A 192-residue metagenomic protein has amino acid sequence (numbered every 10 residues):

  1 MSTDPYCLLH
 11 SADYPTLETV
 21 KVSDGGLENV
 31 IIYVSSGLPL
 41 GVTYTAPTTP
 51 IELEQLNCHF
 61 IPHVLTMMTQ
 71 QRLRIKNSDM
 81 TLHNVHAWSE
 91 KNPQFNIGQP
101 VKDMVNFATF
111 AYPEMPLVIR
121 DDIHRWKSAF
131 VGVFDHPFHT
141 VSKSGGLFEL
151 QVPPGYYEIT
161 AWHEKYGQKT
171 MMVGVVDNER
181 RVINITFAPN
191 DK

Functional and structural regions predicted by a protein language model:
M1-K192: Extracytoplasmic copper-binding redox domains, predominantly the cupredoxin/blue-copper superfamily
